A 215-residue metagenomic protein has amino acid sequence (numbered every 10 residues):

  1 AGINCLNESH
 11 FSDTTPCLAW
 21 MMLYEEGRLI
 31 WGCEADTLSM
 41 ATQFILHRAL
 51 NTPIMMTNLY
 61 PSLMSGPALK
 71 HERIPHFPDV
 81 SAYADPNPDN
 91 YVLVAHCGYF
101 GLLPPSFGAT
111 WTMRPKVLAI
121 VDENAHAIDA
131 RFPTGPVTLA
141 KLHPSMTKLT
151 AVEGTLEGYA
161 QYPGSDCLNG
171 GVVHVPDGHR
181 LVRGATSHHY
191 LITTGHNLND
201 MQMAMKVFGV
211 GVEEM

Functional and structural regions predicted by a protein language model:
G2-M215: Anaerobic metallocofactor- and corrinoid-dependent redox/one-carbon enzyme cores, especially those from methanogenesis
